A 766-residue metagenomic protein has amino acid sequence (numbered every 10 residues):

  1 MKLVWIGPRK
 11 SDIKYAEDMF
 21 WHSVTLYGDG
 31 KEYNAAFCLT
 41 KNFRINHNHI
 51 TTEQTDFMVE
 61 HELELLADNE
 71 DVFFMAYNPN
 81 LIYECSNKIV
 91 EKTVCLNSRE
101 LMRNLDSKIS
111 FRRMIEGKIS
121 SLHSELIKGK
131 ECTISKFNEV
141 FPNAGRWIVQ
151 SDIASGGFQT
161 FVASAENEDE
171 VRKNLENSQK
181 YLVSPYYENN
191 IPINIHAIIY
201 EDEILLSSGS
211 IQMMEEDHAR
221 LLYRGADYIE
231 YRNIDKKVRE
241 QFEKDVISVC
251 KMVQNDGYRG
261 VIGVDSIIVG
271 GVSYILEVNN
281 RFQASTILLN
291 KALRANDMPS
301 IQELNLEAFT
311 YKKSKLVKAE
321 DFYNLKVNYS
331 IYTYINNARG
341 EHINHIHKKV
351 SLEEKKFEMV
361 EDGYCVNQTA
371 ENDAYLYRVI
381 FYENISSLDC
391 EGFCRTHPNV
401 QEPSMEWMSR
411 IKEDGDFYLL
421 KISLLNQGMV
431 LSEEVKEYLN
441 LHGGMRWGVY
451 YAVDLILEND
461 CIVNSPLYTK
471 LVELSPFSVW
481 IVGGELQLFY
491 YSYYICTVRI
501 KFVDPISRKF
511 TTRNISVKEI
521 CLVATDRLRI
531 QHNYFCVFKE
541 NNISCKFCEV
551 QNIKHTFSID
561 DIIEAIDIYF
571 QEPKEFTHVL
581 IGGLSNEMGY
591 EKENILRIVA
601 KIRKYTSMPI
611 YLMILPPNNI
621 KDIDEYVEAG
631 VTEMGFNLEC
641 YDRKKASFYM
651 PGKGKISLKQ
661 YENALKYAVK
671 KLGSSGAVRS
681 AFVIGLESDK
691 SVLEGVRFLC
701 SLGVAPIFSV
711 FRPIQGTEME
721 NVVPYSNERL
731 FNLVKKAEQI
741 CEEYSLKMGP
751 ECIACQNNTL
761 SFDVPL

Functional and structural regions predicted by a protein language model:
M1-E100, C132, T396-H397, Q401 (+1 more regions): ATP-binding N-terminal substructure of ATP-dependent carboxylate-amine bond-forming enzymes
M102-N189, Y200-D202, Y228-K251, F393-P398: Active-site nucleotide/adenylate-binding loops and adjacent lid/helix of ATP-dependent enzymes
A163-A219, I268-Y274, N372: Phosphate-binding site of ATP-dependent enzymes
E188-K251, N279-L306: ATP-dependent carboxylate/phosphate-activation module, predominantly the ATP-grasp catalytic core and closely related
R224-G270, F309-N336, R395-E406: A long amphipathic alpha-helix within ATP-dependent nucleotide-binding catalytic cores
L304-K412: Peripheral (often C-terminal) accessory segments that flank ATP-dependent C-N-forming ligase machineries
I411-N533: Flexible, acidic/Gly-rich N-terminal and inter-domain linker regions that tether and position cofactor-handling modules
I563, Y569-H578, G583-V722, K736: Conserved AdoMet/S-adenosylmethionine-binding subsite of the radical SAM
